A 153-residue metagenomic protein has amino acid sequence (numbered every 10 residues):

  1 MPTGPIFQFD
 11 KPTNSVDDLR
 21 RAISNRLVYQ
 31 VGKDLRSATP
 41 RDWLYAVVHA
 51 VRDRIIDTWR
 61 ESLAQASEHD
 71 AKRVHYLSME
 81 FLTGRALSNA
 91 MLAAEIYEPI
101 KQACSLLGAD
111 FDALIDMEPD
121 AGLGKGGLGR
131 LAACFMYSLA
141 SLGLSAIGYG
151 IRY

Functional and structural regions predicted by a protein language model:
M1-Y153: A conserved ligand/cofactor-binding region detector
